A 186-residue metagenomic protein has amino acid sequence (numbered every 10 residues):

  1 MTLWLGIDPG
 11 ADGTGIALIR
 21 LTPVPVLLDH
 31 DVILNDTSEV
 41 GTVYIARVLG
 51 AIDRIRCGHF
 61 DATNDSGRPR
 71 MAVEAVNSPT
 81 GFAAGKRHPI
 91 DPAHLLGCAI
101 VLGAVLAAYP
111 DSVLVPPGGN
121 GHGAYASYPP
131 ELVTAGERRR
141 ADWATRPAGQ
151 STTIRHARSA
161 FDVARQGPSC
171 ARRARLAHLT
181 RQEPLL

Functional and structural regions predicted by a protein language model:
M1-L186: Phosphate- and other anionic-substrate recognition elements at nucleic-acid/protein interfaces
